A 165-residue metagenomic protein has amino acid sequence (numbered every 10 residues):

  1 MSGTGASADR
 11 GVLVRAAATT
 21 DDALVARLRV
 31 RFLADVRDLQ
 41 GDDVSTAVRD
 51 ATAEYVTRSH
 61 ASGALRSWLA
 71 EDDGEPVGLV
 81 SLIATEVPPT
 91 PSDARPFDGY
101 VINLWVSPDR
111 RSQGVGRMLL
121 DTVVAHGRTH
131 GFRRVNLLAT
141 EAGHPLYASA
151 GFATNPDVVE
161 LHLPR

Functional and structural regions predicted by a protein language model:
L13-R27: A short beta-loop-alpha structural element at the N-terminal edge of CoA-dependent acyl/N-acetyltransferase catalytic
L33-Y55: Conserved GNAT-fold acetyl-CoA-binding loop/helix
E54-L69, Y100: A short helix-loop-beta-strand connector motif used in the catalytic cores of GNAT acetyltransferases and, in some
L69, E75-A84, Y100, W105: Conserved beta-strand in the GNAT
A84-P89, N136-A142, A148, A153-R165: Conserved catalytic-core motifs of GNAT/GCN5-like acyltransferases
S92-P108, D157-E160: Conserved acetyl-CoA binding element of GNAT-fold acetyltransferases
R110, G114-T122: Conserved acetyl-CoA pyrophosphate-binding loop and the N-cap/start of the following alpha-helix in GNAT-like
G127-A139: Conserved GNAT acetyl-CoA-binding A-motif
